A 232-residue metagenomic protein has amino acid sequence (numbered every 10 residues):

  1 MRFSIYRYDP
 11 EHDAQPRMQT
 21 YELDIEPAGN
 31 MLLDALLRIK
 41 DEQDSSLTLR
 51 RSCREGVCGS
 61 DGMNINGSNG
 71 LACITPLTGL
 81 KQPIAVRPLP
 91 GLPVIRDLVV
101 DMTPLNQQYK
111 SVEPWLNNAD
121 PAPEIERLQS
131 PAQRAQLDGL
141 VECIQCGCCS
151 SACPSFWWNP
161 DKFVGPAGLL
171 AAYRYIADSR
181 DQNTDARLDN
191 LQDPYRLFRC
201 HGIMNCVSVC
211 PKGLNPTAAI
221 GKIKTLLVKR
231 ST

Functional and structural regions predicted by a protein language model:
M1-Y21: Eukaryote-biased recognition of intrinsically disordered, low-complexity regulatory segments
Q19-N30: Short, contiguous acidic and Ser/Thr-rich linear segments
D24, I65-G67: Short strand-turn-strand beta-turns centered on an Asx-Gly dipeptide
N30-E42, R87-T232: Ferredoxin-type iron-sulfur electron-transfer modules in oxidoreductases and energy-metabolism complexes
D44-R50: Active-site phosphate-binding and catalytic loops of NTP-dependent enzymes
C53-G62: Short, structured protein-protein interaction patches enriched in aromatics and acidic/basic residues, typified by
